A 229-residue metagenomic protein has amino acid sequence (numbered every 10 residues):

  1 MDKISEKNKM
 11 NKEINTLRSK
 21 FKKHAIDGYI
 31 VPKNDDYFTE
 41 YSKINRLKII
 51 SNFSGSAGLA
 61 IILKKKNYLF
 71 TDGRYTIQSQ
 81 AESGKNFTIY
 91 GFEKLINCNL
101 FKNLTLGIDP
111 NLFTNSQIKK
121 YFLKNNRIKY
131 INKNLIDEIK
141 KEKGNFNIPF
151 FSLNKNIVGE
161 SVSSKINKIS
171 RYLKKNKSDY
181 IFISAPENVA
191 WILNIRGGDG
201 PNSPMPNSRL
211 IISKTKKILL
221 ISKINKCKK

Functional and structural regions predicted by a protein language model:
D2-L100, F113, Q117-K229: N-terminal accessory/capping or targeting/presequence segment of soluble
I30, T105-P110: Short glycine-rich phosphate-binding loop at a beta-alpha junction
